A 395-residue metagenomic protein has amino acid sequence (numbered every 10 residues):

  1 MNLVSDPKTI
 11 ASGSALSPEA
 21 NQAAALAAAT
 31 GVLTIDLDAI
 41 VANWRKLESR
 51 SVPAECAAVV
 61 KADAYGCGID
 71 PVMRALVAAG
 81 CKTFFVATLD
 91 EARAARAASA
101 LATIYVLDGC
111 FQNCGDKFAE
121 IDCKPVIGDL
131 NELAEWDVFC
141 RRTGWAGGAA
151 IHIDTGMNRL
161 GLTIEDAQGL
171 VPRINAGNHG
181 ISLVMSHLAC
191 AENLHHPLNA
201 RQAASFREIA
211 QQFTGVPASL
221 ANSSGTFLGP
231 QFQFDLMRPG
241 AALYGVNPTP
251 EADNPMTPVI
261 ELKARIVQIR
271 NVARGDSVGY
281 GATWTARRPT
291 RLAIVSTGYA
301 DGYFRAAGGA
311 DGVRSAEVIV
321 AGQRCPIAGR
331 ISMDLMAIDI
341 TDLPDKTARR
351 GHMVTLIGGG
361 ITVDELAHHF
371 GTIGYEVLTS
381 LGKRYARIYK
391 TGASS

Functional and structural regions predicted by a protein language model:
N2-W44, E91, C110-Q112, D129-E135 (+4 more regions): Active-site anion/phosphate-binding pocket segments in diverse small-molecule metabolic enzymes
A25-A27, G31-A42, V52-S219, Q233: Active-site-proximal beta-alpha core segment in soluble small-molecule metabolic enzymes
E48: N-terminal nucleotide-binding beta1-loop-alpha1 segment
